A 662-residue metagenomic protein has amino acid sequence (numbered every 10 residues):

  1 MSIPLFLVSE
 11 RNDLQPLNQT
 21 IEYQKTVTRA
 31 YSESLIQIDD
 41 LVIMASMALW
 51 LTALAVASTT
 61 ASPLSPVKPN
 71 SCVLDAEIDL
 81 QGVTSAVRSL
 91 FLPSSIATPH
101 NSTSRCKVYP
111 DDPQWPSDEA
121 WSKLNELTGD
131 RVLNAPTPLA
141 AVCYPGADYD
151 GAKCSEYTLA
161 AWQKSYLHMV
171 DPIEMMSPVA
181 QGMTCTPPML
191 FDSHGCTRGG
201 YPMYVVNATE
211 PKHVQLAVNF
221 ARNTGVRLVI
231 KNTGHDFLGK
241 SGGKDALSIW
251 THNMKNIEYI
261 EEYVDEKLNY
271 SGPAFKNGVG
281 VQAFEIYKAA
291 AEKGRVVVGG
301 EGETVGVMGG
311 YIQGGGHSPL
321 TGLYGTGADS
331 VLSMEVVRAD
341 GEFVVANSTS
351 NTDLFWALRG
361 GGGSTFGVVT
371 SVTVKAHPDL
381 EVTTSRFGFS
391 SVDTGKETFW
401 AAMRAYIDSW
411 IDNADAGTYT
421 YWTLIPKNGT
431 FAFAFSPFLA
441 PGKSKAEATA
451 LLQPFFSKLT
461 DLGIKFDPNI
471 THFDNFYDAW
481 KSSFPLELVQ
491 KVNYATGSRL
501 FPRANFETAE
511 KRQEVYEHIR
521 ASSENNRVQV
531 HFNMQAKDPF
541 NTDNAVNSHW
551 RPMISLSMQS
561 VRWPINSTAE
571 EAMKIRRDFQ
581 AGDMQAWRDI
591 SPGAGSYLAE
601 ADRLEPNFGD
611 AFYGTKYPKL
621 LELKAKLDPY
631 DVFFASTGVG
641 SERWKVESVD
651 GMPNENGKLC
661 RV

Functional and structural regions predicted by a protein language model:
M1-I43: Intrinsically disordered, low-complexity basic segments at termini and long loops, enriched in Pro/Gly and/or Arg/Ser
D40-P63: Fungal secretory targeting signals
A45, S62-V662: Soluble FAD-dependent oxygen oxidases
